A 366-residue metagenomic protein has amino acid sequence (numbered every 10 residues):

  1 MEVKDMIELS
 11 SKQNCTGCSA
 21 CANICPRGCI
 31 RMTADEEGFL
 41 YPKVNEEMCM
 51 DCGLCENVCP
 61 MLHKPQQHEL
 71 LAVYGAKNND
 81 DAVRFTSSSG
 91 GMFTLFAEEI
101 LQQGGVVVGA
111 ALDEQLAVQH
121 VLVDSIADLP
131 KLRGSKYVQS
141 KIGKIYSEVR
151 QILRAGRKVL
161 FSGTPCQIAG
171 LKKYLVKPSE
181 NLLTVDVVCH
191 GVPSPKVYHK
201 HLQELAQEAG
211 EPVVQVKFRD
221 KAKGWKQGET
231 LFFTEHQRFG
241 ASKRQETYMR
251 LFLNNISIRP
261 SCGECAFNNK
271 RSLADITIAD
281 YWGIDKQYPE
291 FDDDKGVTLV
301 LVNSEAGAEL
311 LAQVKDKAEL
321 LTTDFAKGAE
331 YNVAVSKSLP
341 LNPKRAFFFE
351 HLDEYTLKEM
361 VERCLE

Functional and structural regions predicted by a protein language model:
M1-K4, E47-A155, L321, F325-E366: Flanking helices and flexible, charged tails adjoining ferredoxin-like Fe-S electron-transfer domains in multi-subunit
M1-S19, C29-D51, V214-Q215, R244-L253: Ferredoxin-like iron-sulfur electron-transfer modules
Q13-G28, M50-L62, T164-G170, I258-K270: Local cysteine-cluster metal-coordination motifs and their immediate loop/turn environment, predominantly Fe-S cluster
A20-E37, Y41-K43, G53-L70, D275-I276: Iron-sulfur cluster-binding cysteine motifs and their immediate structural context in ferredoxin-like electron-transfer
S88-G91, E114, F161-L171, G191-P193: Gly/Ser/Thr-rich loops at beta-strand to alpha-helix junctions that form or flank small-molecule/cofactor-binding
Q103-V106, E211-E366: Long, compositionally biased charged/polar accessory segments in the mid-to-C-terminal portions of proteins
D128, V176-V187: A short alpha->loop->secondary-structure connector
L183-E204, Y331, V335: Short, flexible loop segments at boundaries between secondary-structure elements
